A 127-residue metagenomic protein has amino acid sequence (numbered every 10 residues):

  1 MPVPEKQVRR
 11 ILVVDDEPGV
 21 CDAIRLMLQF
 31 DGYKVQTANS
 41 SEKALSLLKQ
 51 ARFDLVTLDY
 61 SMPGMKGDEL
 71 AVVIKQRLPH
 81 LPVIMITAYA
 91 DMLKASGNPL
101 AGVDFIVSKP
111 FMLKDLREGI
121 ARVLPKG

Functional and structural regions predicted by a protein language model:
M1-R10, K114-G127: Non-catalytic signal-transmission and effector/linker regions of two-component phosphorelay proteins
P18-Q36: Two-component/phosphorelay signaling modules centered on CheY-like receiver
N39-K43, K66-L70: Acidic catalytic/metal-coordinating carboxylates
K49-A51, V73-L81, A101, A121: Conserved phosphotransfer cores of two-component systems
A51-T57: Active-site beta3 strand of CheY-like receiver
M62: Receiver (REC) domain active-site loop signature in two-component systems and cognate sites in sensor histidine kinases
E69, A90-V107, K114, E118: Alpha4 helix (beta4-alpha4-beta5 surface) of REC/receiver domains from two-component response regulators
